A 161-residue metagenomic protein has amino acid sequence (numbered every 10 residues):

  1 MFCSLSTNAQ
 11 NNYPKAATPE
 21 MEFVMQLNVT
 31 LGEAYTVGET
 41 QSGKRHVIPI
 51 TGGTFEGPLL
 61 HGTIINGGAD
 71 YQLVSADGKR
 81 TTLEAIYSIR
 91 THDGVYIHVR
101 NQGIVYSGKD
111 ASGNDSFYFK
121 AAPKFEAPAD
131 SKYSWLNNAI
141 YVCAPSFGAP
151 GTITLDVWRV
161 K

Functional and structural regions predicted by a protein language model:
M1-N12: Bacterial Sec-dependent N-terminal signal peptides
Q10-K161: Beta-strand-enriched cores of mature, soluble protein domains
